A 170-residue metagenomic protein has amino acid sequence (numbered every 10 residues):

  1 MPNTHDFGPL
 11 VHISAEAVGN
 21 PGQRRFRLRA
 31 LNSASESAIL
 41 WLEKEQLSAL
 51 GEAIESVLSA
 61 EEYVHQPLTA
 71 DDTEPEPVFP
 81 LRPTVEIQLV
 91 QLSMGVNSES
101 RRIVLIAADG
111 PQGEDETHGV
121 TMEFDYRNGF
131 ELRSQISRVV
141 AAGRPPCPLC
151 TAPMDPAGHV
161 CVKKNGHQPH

Functional and structural regions predicted by a protein language model:
M1-F26, L68-E123: Intrinsic, low-complexity N-terminal interaction/targeting segments
L10-S14, V18-S48: Long, hydrophobic N-terminal alpha-helical segment
R24-A30, L50, I54, I103-A107 (+3 more regions): Short, structured motif recognition centered on aromatic/hydrophobic residues
S37, A107-V160: Mixed-charge, glycine-accented linear interaction segment located at domain edges/termini
S37-P83: Short, well-structured hydrophobic secondary-structure segments
C161-H170: Short cysteine/histidine-rich metal-coordination sites, predominantly Zn2+-binding motifs
